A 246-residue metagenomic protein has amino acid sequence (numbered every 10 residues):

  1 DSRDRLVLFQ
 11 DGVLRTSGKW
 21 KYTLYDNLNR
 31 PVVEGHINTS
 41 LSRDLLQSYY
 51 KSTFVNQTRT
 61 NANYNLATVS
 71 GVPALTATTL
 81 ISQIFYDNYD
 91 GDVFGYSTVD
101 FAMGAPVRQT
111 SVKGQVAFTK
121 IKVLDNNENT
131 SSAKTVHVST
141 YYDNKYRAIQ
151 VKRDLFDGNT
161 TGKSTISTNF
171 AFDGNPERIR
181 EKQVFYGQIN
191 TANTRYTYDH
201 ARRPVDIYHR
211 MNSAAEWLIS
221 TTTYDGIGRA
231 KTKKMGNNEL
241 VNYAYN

Functional and structural regions predicted by a protein language model:
D1-N246: Beta-strand elements of repeat-based all-beta scaffolds
